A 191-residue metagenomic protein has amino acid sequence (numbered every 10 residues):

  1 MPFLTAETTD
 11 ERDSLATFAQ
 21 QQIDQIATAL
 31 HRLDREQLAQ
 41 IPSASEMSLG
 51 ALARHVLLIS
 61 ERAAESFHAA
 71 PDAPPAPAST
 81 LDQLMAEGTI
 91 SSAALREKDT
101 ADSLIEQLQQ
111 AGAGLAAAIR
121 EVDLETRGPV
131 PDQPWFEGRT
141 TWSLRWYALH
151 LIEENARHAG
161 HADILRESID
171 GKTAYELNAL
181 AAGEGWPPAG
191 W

Functional and structural regions predicted by a protein language model:
M1-D13, L58-E121, E125-P134, S168-W191: Short, helix-capping/interhelical loops that line the mouth of catalytic, cofactor-, or ligand-binding pockets
A19-I26, L49-A64, A101, I105-L115 (+1 more regions): Alpha-helical transition-metal enzyme core signature, strongest for iron centers
A39, R145-L149: Short pre-catalytic strand/loop immediately N-terminal to key active-site residues, enriched for Gly-Thr
Q40-E46, F136-E137: A glycine-rich, coil/turn loop motif that links secondary-structure elements
D132-S143: Carbohydrate-binding/catalytic loop surfaces
